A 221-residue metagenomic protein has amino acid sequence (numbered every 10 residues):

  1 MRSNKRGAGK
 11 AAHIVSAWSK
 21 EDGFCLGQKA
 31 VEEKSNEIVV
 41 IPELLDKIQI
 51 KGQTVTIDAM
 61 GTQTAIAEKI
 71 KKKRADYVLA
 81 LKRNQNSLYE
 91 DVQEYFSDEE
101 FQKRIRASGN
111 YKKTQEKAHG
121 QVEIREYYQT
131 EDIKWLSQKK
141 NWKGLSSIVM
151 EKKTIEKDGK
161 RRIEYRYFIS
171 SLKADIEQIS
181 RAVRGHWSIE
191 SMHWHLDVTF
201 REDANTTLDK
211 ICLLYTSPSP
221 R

Functional and structural regions predicted by a protein language model:
M1-I57, T62-A65: Conserved, well-structured functional cores that handle cations and Mg-NTP chemistry
S35-I38, R162, L213-L214: Electropositive phosphate-/nucleotide-binding environments in soluble metabolic enzymes
D46-Q49, Q53-R106: Active-site loop-to-helix "anion-binding N-cap" substructures in soluble metabolic enzymes
K82-R184: An anionic, glycine-rich sequence signature occurring as long contiguous blocks
D158-G159, L208-L214: Structural motif
K173-L208: Short amphipathic alpha-helical "interface-anchor" segments enriched in bulky aromatics
Y215-P220: Conserved small/polar residues in nucleotide/adenosyl-binding loops
